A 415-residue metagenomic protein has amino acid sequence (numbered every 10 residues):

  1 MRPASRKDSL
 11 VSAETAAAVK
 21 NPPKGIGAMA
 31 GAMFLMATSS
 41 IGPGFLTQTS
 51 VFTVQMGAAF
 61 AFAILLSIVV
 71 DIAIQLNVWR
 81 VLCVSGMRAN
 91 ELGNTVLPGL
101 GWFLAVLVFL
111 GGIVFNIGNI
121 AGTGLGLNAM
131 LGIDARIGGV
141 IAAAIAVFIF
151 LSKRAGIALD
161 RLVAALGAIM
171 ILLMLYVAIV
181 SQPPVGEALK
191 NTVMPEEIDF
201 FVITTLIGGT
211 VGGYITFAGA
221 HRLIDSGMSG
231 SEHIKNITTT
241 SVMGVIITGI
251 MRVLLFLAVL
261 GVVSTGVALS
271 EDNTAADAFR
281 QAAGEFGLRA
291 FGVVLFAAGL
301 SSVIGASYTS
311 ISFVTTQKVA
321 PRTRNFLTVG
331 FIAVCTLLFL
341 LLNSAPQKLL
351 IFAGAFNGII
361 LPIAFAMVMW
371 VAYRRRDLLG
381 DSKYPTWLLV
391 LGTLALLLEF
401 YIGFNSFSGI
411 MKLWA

Functional and structural regions predicted by a protein language model:
A18-I26, M56-A58, V84-I113, A129-A135 (+3 more regions): Transmembrane-helix boundary/entry motifs in multi-pass membrane transporters
I26-G44, V177-V262, L295-A298: Hydrophobic, membrane-embedded alpha-helices of multi-pass small-molecule transporters
M33, W102-F109, A129-S152, L166-A178 (+2 more regions): Transmembrane alpha-helical segments of multi-pass small-molecule transport proteins
M36, A63-V96, F103-G111, V259: Juxtamembrane transmembrane-helix boundary signature
A73-V81, D225, I246-A276: Extracellular/periplasmic helix-exit of transmembrane alpha-helices
V84, G101-G132, G139-A143, F296-T316 (+2 more regions): Hydrophobic transmembrane alpha-helices that form the core helical bundles of multi-pass secondary transporters
T123, A142, S152-S181, M194-E197 (+2 more regions): Membrane-interface loop-to-helix entry segments
A165, N325-F326, A353-F356, A364-I410: C-terminal membrane-solvent junction of multi-pass transporters and transport-like membrane proteins
